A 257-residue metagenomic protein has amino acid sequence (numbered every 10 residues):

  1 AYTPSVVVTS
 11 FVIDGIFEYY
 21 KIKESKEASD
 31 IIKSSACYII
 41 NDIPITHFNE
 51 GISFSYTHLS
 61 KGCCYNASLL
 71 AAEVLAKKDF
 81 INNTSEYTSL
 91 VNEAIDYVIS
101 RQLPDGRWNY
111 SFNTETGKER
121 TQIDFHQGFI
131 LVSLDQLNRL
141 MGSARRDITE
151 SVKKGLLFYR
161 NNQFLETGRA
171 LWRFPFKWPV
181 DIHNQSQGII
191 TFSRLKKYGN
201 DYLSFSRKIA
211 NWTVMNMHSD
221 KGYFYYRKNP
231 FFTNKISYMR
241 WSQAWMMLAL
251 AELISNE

Functional and structural regions predicted by a protein language model:
A1-E257: Glycan-recognition and catalytic cores of secretory/periplasmic carbohydrate-active enzymes
